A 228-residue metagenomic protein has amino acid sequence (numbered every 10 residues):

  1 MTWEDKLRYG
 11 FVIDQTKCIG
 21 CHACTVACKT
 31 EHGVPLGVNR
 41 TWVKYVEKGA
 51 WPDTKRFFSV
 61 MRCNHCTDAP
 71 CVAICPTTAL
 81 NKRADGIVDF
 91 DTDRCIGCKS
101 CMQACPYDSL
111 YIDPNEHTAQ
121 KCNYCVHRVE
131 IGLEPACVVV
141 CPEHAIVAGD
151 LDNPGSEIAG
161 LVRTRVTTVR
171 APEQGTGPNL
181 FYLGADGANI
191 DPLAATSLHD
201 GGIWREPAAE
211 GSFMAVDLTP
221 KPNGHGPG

Functional and structural regions predicted by a protein language model:
M1-G228: Non-ligating segments of multi-cofactor redox enzymes
